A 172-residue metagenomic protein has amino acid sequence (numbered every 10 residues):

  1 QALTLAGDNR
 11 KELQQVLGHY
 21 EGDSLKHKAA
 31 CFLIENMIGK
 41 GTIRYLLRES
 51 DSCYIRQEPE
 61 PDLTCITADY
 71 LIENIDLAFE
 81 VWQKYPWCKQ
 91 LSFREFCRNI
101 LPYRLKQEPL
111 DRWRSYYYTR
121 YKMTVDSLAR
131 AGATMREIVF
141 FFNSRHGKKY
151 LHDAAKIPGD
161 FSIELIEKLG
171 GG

Functional and structural regions predicted by a protein language model:
Q1-L165: N-terminal accessory/pre-domain segments preceding catalytic cores
E167-G172: A conserved hydrophobic secondary-structure block that centers on an alpha-helix together with its immediately flanking
